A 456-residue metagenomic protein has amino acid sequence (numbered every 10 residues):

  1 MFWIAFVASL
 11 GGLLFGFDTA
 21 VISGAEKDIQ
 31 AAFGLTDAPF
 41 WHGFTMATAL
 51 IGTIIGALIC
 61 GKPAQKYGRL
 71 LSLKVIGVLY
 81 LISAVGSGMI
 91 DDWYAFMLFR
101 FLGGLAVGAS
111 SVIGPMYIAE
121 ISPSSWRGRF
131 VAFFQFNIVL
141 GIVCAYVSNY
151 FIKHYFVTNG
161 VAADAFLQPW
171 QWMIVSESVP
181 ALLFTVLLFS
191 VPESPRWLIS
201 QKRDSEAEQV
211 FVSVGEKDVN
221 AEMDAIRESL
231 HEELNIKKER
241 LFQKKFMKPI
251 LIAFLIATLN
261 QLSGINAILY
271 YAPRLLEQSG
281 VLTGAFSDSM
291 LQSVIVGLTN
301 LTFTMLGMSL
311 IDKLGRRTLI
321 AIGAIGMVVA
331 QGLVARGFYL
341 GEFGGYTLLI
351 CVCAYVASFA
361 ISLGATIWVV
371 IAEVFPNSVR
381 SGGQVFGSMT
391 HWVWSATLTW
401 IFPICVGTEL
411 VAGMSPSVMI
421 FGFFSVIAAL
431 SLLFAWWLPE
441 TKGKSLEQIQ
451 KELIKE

Functional and structural regions predicted by a protein language model:
M1-R203, F211, H231-E456: Alpha-helical transmembrane bundle of multi-pass membrane proteins
K217-D218, G383: Conserved alpha/beta-hydrolase catalytic His-Asp/Glu region
V219-E228: Short, well-structured alpha-helical segments
